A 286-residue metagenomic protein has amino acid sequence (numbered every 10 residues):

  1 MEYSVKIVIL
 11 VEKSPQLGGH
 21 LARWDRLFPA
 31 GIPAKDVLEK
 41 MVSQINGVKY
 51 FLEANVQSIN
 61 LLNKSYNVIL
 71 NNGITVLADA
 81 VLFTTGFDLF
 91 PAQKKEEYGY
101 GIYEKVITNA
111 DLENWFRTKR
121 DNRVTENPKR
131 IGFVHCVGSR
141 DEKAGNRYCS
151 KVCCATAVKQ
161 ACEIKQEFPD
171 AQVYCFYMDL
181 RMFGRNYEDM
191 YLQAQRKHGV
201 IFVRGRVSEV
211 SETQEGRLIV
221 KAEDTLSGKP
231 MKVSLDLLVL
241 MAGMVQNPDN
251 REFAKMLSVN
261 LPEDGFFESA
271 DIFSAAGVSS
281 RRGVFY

Functional and structural regions predicted by a protein language model:
M1-G18, K35, E53, I59 (+3 more regions): Rossmann-like dinucleotide/flavin-binding elements
P15-K35, R185-E188: Conserved N-terminal glycine-rich FAD pyrophosphate-binding loop of Rossmann-like flavoproteins
D36-D88, A155-D249: A Rossmann-like FAD-binding core segment of flavoenzymes
R204-V210, E263-D271: A generic structural motif
